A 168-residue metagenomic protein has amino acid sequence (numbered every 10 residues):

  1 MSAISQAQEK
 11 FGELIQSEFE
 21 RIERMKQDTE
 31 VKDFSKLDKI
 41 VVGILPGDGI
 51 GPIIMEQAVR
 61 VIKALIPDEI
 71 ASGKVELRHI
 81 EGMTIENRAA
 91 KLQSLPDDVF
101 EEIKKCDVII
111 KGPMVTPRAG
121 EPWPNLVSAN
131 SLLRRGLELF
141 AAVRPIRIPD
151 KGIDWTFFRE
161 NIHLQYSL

Functional and structural regions predicted by a protein language model:
S2-G49, E56, V75-L168: Anion-binding alpha/beta catalytic cores of soluble intermediary-metabolism enzymes, centered on
I54-L65: Short, solvent-exposed amphipathic alpha-helices that sit in or adjacent to ligand/effector-binding or catalytic
A64-L77: Signal peptide-proximal N-terminal region of secreted/periplasmic/extracellular or secretory-lumen proteins
